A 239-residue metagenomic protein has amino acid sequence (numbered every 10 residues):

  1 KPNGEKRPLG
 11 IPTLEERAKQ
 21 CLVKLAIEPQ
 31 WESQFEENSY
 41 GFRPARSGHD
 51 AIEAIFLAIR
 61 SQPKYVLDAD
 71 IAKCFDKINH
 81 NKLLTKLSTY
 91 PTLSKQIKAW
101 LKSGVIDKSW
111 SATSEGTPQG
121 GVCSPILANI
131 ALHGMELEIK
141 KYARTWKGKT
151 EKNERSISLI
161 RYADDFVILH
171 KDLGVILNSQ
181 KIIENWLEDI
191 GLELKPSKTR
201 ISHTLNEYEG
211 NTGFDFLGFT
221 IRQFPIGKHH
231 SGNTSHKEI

Functional and structural regions predicted by a protein language model:
K1-G4, I27: Residues forming anionic-ligand binding surfaces in small-molecule and nucleic-acid pockets of primarily soluble enzymes
P2, Q34-R46, D50-Y208, G213: Conserved polymerase palm-domain catalytic core
P8-T13, K237-I239: Conserved phosphate-binding loops in nucleotide/dinucleotide-binding enzymes
L14-L22, I52, F56: Duplex nucleic acid-engaging cores and interfaces of nucleic-acid transaction enzymes
K19-I27, L127-A128: Active/ligand-binding-proximal structured segments within catalytic/core domains that scaffold catalytic residues
A26, D70-A72, T220: Anionic group-transfer/hydrolysis microenvironments
A26, Q30-W31, I139: Hydrophobic recognition helices of helix-based DNA-binding modules
N178, D215-I239: Active-site and adjacent loop segments of nucleotide-processing enzymes that use two-metal-ion phosphate chemistry
